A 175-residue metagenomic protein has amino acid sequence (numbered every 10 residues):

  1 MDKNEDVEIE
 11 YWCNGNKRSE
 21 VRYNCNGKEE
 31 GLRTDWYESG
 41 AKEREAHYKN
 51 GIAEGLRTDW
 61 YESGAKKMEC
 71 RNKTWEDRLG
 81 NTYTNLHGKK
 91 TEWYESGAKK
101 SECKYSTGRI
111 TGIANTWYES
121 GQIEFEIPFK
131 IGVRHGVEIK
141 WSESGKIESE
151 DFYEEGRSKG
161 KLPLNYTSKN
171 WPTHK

Functional and structural regions predicted by a protein language model:
M1-K175: Glycine/tyrosine- and acidic-biased, solvent-exposed loop/turn segments at the edges of beta-strands
